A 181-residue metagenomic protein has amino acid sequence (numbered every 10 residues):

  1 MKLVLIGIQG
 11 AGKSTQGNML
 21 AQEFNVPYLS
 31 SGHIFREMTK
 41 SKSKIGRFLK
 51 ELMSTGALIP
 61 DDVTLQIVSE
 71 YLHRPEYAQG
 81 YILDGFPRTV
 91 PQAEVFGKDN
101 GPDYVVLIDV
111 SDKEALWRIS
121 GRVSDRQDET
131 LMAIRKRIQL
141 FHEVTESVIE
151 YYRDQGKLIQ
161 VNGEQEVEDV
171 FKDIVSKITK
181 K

Functional and structural regions predicted by a protein language model:
L5: Hydrophobic anchor at the beta1->P-loop junction of P-loop NTPases
Q9: The conserved Walker
K13: Conserved lysine of the Walker
N25-V26, D99-Y104, R153-L158: Short glycine-/polar-rich loops that comprise or flank the Walker A/P-loop and associated switch/sensor motifs
P27-V95, F171: ATP-dependent small-molecule kinase phosphotransfer cores that center on conserved nucleotide phosphate-binding segments
K50-M53, V95-E146: A glycine- and Lys/Arg-enriched "phosphate-lid" helix/loop adjacent to the NTP-binding pocket of small-molecule kinases
V63, I67-S69, R126-V170: Small-molecule kinase domains that catalyze NTP-dependent phosphoryl transfer to phosphate-bearing small molecules
